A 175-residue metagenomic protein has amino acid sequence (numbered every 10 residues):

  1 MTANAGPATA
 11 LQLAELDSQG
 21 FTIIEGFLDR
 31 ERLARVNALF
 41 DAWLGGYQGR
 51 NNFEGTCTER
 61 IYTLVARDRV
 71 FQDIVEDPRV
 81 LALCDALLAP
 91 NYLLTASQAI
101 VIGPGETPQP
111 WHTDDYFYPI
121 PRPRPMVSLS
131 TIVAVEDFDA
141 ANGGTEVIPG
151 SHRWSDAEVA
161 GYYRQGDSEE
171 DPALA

Functional and structural regions predicted by a protein language model:
M1-Q19, I24-P123: Non-heme Fe(II)-dependent double-stranded beta-helix
N4-A5, F138-A175: Double-stranded beta-helix
F27, I102, A134-E136, G150-S151: Structured loops at beta-to-helix junctions and adjacent beta-edge loops in soluble globular domains
E54-C57, P125-T131, A160-S168: Short C-terminal domain-edge/linker segments immediately following a structured domain
S97, L129, G143: Change "...and in nucleic-acid phosphodiester-cleaving endonucleases..." to "...and in nucleic-acid processing enzymes
T113-D115, V133-D137, V147-P149: Short, structured patches in soluble enzyme cores that scaffold and shape functional sites
P121-A140: Short, conserved beta-strand element in jelly-roll/cupin
